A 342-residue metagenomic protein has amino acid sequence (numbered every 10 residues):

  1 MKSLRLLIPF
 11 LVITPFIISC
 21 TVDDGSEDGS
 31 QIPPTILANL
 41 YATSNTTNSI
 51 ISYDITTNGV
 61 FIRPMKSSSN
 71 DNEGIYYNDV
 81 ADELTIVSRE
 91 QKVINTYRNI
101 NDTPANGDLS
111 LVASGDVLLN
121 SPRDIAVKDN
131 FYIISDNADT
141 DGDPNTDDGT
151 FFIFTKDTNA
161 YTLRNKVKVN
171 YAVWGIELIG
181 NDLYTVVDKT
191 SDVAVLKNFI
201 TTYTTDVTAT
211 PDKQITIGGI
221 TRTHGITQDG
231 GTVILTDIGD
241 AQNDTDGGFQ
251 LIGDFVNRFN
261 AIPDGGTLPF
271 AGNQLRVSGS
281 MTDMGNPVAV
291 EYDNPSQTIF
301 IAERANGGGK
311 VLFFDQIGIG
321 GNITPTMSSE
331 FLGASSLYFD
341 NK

Functional and structural regions predicted by a protein language model:
M1-T47: Bacterial Sec-dependent N-terminal signal peptides
D24-I36, S68-E83, D116-F131, L163-L183 (+3 more regions): Beta-rich, blade/repeat-based domains predominating in secreted/periplasmic proteins but also intracellular
P34-T35, L40-T46, Y77-D79, L84-E90 (+5 more regions): Conserved beta-strand positions in repeat-built beta-propeller and related beta-rich domains
I36-D82: Post-signal-peptide N-terminal segment of Sec-exported extracytoplasmic proteins
T47-Y53, K92-R98, D141-I153, S191-N198 (+2 more regions): Structural motif
D54-N58, T96-A105, I153-A160, L196-D206 (+2 more regions): Short loop/turn segments immediately following beta-strands, especially the blade-tip and inter-blade linker loops
G59-S67, A105-D116, A160-V167, D206-I217 (+2 more regions): A short beta-strand motif characteristic of beta-propeller blades
G307-K342: Blade-level signature of beta-propeller repeat domains, shared across WD40, Kelch, NHL, RCC1 and BNR/Asp-box propellers
